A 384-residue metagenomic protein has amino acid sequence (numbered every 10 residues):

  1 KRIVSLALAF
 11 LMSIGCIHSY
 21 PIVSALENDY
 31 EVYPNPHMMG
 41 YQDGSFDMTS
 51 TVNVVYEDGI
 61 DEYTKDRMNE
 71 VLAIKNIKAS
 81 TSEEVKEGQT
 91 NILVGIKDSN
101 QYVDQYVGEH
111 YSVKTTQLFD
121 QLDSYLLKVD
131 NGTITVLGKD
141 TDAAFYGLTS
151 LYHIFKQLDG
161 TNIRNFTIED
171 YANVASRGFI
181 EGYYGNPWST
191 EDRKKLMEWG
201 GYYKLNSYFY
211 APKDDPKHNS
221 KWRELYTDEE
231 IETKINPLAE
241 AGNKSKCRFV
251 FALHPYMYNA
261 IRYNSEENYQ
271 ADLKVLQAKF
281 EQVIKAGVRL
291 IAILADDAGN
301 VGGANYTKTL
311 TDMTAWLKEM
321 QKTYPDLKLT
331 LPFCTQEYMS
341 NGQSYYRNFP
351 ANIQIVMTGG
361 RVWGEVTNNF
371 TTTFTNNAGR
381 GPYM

Functional and structural regions predicted by a protein language model:
K1-A7: Bacterial N-terminal signal peptides that target proteins for export
A7-G15: Bacterial N-terminal signal peptides
I14-E27: Sec-dependent signal peptide cleavage junction
S24-N131, Q157-E169, F349, F370: Acidic, contiguous N-terminal accessory segments
V54-I60, L93-S99, L137-K139, G182-Y184 (+2 more regions): Structural motif
V113, L118-K279, K285-R289: Feature activates predominantly on carbohydrate-active enzymes
I180-G182, A211, V250-H254, L294-D296 (+2 more regions): A cross-family glycoside hydrolase active-site/sugar-binding cleft signature
A298-M384: Catalytic-core regions of glycoside hydrolase
